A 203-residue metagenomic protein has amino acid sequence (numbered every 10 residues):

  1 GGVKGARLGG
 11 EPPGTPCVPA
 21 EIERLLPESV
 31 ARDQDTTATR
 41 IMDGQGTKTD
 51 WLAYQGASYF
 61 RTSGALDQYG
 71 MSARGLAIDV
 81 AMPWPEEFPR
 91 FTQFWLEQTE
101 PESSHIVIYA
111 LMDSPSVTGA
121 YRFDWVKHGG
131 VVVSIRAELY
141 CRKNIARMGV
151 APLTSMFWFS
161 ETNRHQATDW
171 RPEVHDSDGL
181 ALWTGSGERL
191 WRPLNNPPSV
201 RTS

Functional and structural regions predicted by a protein language model:
G1-M82: Solvent-exposed N-terminal domain segments of exported/luminal and surface proteins
V3-L8, S116-G119, R189-L190: Short, surface-exposed beta-strand/loop "edge" segments at domain boundaries and coil↔beta transitions
S29, E86, E97-E100, D124-G130 (+2 more regions): A general structural signal for short secondary-structure junctions and capping/turn motifs
Q34-T36, F91, S103-H105, T118-R122 (+3 more regions): Extracellular structured ligand-interaction cores
M42, L111-D113, G185: Structured loops at beta-to-helix junctions and adjacent beta-edge loops in soluble globular domains
L52-Y54, S58-M71, A146, V150-S203: A contiguous, surface-exposed recognition patch within enzymatic or periplasmic domains that forms
R74-H128: Extended, loop-rich substrate-binding clefts of extracytoplasmic carbohydrate-active enzymes
A110-M156: Acidic, contiguous internal or C-terminal segments within carbohydrate-active enzymes that form a structured patch used
